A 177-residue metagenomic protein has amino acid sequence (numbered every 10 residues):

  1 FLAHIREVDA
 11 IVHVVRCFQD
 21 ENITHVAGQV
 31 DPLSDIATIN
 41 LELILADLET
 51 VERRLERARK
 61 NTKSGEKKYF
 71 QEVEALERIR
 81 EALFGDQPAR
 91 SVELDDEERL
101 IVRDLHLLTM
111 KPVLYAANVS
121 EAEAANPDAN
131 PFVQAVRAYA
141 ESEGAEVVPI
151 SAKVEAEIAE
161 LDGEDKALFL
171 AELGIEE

Functional and structural regions predicted by a protein language model:
L2-E177: Structural and coupling elements of P-loop NTPases
